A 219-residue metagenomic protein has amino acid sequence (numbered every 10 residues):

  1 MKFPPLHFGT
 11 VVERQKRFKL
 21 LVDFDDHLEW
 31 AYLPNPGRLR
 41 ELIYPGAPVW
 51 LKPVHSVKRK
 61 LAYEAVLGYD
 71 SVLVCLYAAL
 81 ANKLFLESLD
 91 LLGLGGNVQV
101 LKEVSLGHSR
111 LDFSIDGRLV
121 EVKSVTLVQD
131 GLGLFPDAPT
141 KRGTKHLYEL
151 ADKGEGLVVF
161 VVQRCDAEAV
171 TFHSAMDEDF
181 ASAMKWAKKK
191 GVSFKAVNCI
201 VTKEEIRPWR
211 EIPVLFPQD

Functional and structural regions predicted by a protein language model:
K2-F3, H7-T10, V22-F24, P139 (+3 more regions): Non-catalytic C-terminal interaction segments of nucleic acid-processing enzymes
K16-L21: Short aromatic-glycine-enriched beta-strand elements
H27-E41: Beta-strand/loop nucleic-acid-binding surfaces
Y44-S56, N198-C199: Flexible glycine-rich surface loops and low-complexity tracts that mediate binding to linear polymers
V57-L73: OB-fold/S1-family single-stranded nucleic acid-binding modules
G68-L91: Short peripheral tails and domain-boundary helices/loops at the edges of structured domains
D90-L106: A short acidic/basic microdomain associated with nuclease active sites
L111-D137, E149-L150: Conserved catalytic cores of phosphodiester-cleaving nucleases, focusing on short active-site segments
